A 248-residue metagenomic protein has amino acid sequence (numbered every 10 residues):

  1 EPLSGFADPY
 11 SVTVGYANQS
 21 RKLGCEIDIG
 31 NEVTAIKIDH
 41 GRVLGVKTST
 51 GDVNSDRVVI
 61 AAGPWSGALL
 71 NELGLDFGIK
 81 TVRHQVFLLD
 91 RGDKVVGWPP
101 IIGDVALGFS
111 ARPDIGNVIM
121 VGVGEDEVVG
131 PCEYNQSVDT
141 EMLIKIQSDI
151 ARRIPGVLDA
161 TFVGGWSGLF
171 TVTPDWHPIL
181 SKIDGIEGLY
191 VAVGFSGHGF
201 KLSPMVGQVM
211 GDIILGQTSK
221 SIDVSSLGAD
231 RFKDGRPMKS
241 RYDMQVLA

Functional and structural regions predicted by a protein language model:
E1-Q19, G63-W65, A106, M142-D149 (+3 more regions): Mid-domain beta-loop-alpha active-site segment that forms a flexible, acidic cofactor/metal-binding surface
E1-R57: Helical element adjacent to the flavin cofactor pocket in flavoenzyme catalytic cores
Q19, L23, E72, V209 (+1 more regions): Active-site catalytic microenvironments for nucleophilic, acid-base chemistry
A35-K37, N54, I101, S110 (+2 more regions): Short, surface-exposed charged micro-motifs
T48-W98, S221: Central helical "cap/lid" subdomain
G78, R91-L189: Active-site lid/adjacent beta-loop-alpha segment flanking the redox-cofactor pocket in flavoenzymes
S148-A248: C-terminal catalytic lobe of FAD-dependent flavoproteins
